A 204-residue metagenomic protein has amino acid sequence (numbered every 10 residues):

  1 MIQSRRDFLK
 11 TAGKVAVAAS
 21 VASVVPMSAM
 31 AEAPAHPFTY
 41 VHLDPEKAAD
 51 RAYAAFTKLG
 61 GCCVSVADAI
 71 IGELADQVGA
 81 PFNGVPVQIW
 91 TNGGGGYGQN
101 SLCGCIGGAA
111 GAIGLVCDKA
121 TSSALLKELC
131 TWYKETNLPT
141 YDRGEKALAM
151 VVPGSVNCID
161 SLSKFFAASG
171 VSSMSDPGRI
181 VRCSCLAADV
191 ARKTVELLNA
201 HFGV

Functional and structural regions predicted by a protein language model:
M1-A19: N-terminal secretory signal peptides and thylakoid transit peptides that target proteins across membranes
L9, L59-C63, A67, P86 (+4 more regions): Generic structural signal for well-ordered, non-membrane alpha-helical segments in soluble metabolic enzymes
S23-R51: C-terminal segment of N-terminal export signals and the immediately downstream linker at the start of the mature
R51-G60, N92-N100, M174-I180: A short glycine/serine-rich beta->alpha loop
G61-D118: Small-residue-enriched, tightly packed secondary-structure blocks
T91-G95, L129-P139: Long, well-ordered core segments of solenoidal/helical folds
I113-Y133: Catalytic phosphate/nucleotide-handling subdomain of diverse soluble enzymes
K134-V204: C-terminal binding/interaction regions
